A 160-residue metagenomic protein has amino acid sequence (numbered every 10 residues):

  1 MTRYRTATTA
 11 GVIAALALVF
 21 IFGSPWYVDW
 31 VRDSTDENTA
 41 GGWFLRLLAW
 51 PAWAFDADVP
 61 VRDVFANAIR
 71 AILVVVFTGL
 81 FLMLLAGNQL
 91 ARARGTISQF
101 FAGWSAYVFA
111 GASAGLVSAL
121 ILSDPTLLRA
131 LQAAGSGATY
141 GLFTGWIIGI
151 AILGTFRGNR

Functional and structural regions predicted by a protein language model:
M1-F20, R94-S105: Alpha-helical transmembrane segments and their helix-start/interface "positive-inside/aromatic belt" motifs in integral
R3, V59-N67, A91, G95-Q99 (+2 more regions): Membrane-helix interfacial "entry" motifs
T8-L16, A71-L80, W104-A112, G137-W146: Alpha-helical transmembrane spans of integral membrane proteins, capturing the lipid-embedded, hydrophobic core of TM
V12-R70, L128-S136: Long, glycine/tryptophan/cysteine-rich extracytoplasmic
Y27, V31, L90-R92, S123-L127 (+1 more regions): Transmembrane helix-loop junctions in multipass membrane proteins, especially transporters and channels
F65-Q89: Hydrophobic alpha-helical transmembrane segments
L82-S98, G158-R160: Cytoplasmic membrane-interface regions of multi-pass membrane proteins
A106-R160: Alpha-helical transmembrane segments of multi-pass integral membrane proteins, characterized by long hydrophobic
